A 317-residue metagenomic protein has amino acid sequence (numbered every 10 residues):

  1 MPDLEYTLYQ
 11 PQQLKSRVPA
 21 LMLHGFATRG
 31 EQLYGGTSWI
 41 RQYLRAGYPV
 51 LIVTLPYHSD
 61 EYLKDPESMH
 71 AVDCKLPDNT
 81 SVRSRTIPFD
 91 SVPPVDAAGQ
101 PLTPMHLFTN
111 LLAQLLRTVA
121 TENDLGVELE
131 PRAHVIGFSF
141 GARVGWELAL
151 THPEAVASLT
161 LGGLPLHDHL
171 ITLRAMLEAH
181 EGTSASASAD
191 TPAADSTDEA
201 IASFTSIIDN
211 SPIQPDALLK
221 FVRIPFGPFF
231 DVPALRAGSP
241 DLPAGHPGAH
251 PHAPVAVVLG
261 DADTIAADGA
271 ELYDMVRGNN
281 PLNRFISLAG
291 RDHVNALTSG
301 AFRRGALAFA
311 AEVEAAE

Functional and structural regions predicted by a protein language model:
G25-R29: Active-site glycine-rich loops that stabilize anionic/oxyanionic intermediates across multiple enzyme folds
G30-W39, D268-G269: The serine-hydrolase catalytic nucleophile loop
L44-K64: Conserved alpha/beta-hydrolase
H106-P131: Conserved acidic catalytic loop of the alpha/beta-hydrolase fold
L150, L159-A185: Flexible "cap/lid" loop of the alpha/beta hydrolase fold
P251, V257-L259: Short beta-strand/loop motif that positions the catalytic acidic residue of the alpha/beta-hydrolase fold
D261-A289: Conserved loop-alpha-helix segment in the C-terminal half of the alpha/beta-hydrolase fold that carries the catalytic
R291-A301: Catalytic histidine-centered segment of alpha/beta-hydrolase-like enzymes
